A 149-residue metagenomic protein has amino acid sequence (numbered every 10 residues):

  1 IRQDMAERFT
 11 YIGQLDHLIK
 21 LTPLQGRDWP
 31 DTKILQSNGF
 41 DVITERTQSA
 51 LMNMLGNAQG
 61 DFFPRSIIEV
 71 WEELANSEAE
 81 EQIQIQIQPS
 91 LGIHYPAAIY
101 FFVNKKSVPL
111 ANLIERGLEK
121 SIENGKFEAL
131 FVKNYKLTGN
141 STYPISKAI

Functional and structural regions predicted by a protein language model:
I1-D31: A conserved helix-loop-strand patch within extracytoplasmic ligand-binding domains of the periplasmic binding
A6, D28-T32, S49, I68-W71 (+1 more regions): Solvent-exposed loop/turn segments at secondary-structure junctions within structured extracellular/periplasmic domains
I19-T22, F40-D41, Q59-G60: Loop/turn elements at helix/coil->beta-strand transitions in domains of secreted/extracellular proteins
L24-Q25, D41-Q48: Short beta-strand-to-loop elements that line the ligand-binding cleft of bilobed periplasmic-binding protein-like
K33-S37, R116-I149: Ligand-binding clefts/hinges and TM-proximal coupling segments of bilobed small-molecule sensing domains
S37, S49-E69: Short helices/loops that flank or line small-molecule/ion binding pockets
F62-Q84, Q88: A ligand-binding cleft/hinge motif common to bilobed small-molecule-binding domains
E78-E115, L137-I149: Periplasmic-binding protein-like
